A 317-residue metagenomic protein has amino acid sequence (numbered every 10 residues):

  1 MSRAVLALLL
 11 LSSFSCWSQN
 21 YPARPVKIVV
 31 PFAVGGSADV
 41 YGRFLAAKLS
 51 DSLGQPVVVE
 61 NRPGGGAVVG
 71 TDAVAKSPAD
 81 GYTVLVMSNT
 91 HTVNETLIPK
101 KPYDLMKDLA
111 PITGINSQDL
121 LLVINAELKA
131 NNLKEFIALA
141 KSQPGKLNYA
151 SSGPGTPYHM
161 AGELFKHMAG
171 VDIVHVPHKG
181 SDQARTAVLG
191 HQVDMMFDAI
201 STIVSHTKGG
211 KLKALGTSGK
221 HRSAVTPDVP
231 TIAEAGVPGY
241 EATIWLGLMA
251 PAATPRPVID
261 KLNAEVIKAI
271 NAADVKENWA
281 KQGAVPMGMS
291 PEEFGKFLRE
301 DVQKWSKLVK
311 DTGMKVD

Functional and structural regions predicted by a protein language model:
R3-S15: Bacterial N-terminal signal peptides
W17-K107, K146-N148, G170-F197, G288-M289 (+1 more regions): N-terminal (or domain-start) structured segment
S18-N20, R24, K48-S52, A75 (+7 more regions): Short hydrophobic alpha-helices and adjacent helix-cap/hinge residues
A23-P25, H167-A169, K208, T231-E234 (+1 more regions): An extracytoplasmic/periplasmic, membrane-proximal ligand-sensing/linker region
K76-G81, T96-Q183, I232, W245-N278: Hinge/capping helix and adjacent helix->loop/strand transition within the periplasmic-binding protein
V86-H91, S151, G180-S181, F197-I203 (+3 more regions): Beta->alpha turn/N-cap motifs
H91-K100, H159, L164-M168, M195-V229: A ligand-binding cleft/hinge motif common to bilobed small-molecule-binding domains
